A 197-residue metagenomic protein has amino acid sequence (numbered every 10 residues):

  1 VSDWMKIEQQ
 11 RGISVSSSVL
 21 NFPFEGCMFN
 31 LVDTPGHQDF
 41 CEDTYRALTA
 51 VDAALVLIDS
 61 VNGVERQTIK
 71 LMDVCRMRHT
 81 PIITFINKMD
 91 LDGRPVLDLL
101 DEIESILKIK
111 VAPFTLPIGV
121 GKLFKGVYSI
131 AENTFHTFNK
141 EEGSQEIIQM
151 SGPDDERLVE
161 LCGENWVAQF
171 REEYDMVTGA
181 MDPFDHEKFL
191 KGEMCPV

Functional and structural regions predicted by a protein language model:
V1-I58, V64, L71, D98 (+3 more regions): P-loop NTPase switch module centered on the Walker A-proximal segment
S60-V197: P-loop NTPase catalytic nucleotide-binding module
